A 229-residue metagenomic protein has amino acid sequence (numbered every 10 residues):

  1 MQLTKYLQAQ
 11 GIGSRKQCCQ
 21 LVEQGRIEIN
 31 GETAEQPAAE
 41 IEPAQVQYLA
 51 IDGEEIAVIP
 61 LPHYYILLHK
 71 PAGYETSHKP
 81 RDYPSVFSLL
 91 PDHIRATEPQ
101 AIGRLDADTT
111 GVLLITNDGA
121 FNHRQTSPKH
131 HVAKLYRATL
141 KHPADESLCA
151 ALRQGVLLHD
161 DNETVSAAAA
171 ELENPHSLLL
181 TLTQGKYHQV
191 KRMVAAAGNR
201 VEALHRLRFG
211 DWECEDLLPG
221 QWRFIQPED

Functional and structural regions predicted by a protein language model:
M1-D229: Basic, flexible Lys/Arg- and Gly-enriched helix-loop patches that mediate nucleic-acid binding at interfaces with rRNA
